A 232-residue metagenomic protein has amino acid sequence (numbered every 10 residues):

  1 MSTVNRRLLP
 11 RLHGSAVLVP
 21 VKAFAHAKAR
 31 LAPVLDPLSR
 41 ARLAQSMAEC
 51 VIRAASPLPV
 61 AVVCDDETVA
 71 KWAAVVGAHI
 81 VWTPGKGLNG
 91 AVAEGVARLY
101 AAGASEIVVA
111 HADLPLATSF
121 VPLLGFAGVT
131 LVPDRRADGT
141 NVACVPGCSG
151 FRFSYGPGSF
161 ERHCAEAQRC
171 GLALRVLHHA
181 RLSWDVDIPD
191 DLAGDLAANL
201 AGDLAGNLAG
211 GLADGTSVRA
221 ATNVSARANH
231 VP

Functional and structural regions predicted by a protein language model:
S2-L31: N-terminal nucleotide-binding beta1-loop-alpha1 segment
S2-P10, E166-P232: Conserved alpha/beta core of the MobA/IspD/sugar-nucleotide pyrophosphorylase nucleotidyltransferase superfamily
R42-P59: A short, N-terminal amphipathic alpha-helix
P59-I80: Acidic donor-binding segment of Leloir-type glycosyltransferases
A74-V108: Short phosphate-binding loop-to-helix
H111-P115: The conserved acidic donor/metal-binding loop of glycosyltransferases
A117-D138: Conserved donor-nucleotide/metal-binding helix-loop-beta segment in metal-dependent transferases, i.e., the alpha-helix
A137-R175, D214-T222: Catalytic-core segments of class I nucleotidyltransferases/pyrophosphorylases that form NMP-activated intermediates
